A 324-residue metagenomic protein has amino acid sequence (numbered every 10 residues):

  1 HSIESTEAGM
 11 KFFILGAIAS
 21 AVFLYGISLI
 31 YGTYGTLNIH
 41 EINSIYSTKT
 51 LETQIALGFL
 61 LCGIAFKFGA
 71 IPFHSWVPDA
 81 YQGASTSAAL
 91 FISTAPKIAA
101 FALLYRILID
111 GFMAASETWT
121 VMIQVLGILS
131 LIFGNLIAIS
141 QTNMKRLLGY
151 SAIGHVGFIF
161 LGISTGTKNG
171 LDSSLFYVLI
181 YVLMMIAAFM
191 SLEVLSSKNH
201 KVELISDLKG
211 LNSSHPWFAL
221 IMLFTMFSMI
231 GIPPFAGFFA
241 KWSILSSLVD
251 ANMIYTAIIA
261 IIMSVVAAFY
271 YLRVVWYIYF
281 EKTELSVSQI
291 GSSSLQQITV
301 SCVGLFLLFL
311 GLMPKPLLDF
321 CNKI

Functional and structural regions predicted by a protein language model:
H1-I324: Alpha-helical transmembrane segments of multi-pass membrane proteins predominantly involved in bioenergetics
